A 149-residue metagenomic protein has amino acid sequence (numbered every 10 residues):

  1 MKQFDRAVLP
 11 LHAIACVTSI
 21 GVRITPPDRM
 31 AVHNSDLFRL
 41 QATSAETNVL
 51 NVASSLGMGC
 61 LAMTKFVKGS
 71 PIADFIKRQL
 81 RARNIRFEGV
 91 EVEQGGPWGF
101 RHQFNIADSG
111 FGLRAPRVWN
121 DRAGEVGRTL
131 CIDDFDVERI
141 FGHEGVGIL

Functional and structural regions predicted by a protein language model:
M1-V32, L37: Positively charged, low-complexity intrinsically disordered leader regions
Q3-F4, N48-L50, Q94, N105-A107: Short secondary-structure capping/turn segments at boundaries of alpha-helices and beta-strands
L9, S44, W98-R101: A generic fold-level signal
H12, S55-L56, C131: Active-site anion-handling motifs in enzyme catalytic cores
P27-M30, S54-G59, G147-L149: A short alpha-helix capping/helix-coil boundary motif
M30-N51: Short catalytic helix/loop segments, enriched in acidic residues and glycine and frequently bearing histidine
S44-L61, A82: A short, N-terminal amphipathic alpha-helix
G59-L149: Conserved N-terminal subdomain of the carbohydrate kinase-like
